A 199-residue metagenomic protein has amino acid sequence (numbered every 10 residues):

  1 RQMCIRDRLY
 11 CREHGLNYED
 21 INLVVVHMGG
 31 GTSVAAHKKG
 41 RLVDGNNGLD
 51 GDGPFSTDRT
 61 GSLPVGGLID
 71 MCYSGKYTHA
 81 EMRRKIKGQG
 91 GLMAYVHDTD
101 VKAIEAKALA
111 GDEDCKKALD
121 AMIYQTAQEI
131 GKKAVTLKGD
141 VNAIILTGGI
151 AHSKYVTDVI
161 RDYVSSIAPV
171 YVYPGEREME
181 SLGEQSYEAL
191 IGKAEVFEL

Functional and structural regions predicted by a protein language model:
R1-I5: Short, small-residue-biased leader/transition segments that mark boundaries at the very start of proteins
Y10, H14, A134, Y187-A194: Short, hydrophobic alpha-helical segments
C11-L16, D20-N22, G67: Membrane-proximal intracellular helices of multi-pass ion channels
L23-H27: Short glycine-aspartate micro-motif
G30-E105: Conserved ATP-utilizing enzyme core subdomain
R84, G88-K138: Adenine-nucleotide phosphate-binding core of ATP-dependent small-molecule kinases
V141-I160: Glycine-rich phosphate-binding loops at beta-strand->alpha-helix junctions
A151-H152, D158, Y171-L199: Glycine-rich phosphate-binding/hydrolytic loop that grips phosphoryl groups
